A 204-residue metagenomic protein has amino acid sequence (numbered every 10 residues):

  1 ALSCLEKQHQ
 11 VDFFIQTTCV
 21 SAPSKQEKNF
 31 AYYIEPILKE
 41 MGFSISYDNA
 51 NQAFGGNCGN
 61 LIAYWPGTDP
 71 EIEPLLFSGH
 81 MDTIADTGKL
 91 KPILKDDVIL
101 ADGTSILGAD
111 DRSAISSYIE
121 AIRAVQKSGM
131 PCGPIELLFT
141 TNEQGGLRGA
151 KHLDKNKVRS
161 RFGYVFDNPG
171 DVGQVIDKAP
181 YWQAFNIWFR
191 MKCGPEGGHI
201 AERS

Functional and structural regions predicted by a protein language model:
A1-K25: N-terminal capping segment at the start of a domain
C4-D12, E35-F43, P70: N-terminal glycine-rich anion-binding loops that anchor highly charged ligand groups
S21, G88-L90, K95-S105, V125-S128 (+1 more regions): Midchain, well-structured core segments that form catalytic/ion-binding scaffolds
S21, K25-K28, P36-S44: Short glycine- and acidic-rich boundary segments immediately preceding or forming the N-terminal edge of structured
A31, I37, G56-N57, Y64-P66 (+5 more regions): Active-site metal-coordination/substrate-binding segment of hydrolases, especially metallo-dependent peptidases
F54-N57, A179: A short catalytic or substrate-binding loop motif that flags glycine-/basic-rich loops and adjacent residues that bind
C58-N60, A184: Short hydrophobic/aromatic beta-strand or adjacent loop that forms the aromatic wall/cage of a ligand/substrate-binding
